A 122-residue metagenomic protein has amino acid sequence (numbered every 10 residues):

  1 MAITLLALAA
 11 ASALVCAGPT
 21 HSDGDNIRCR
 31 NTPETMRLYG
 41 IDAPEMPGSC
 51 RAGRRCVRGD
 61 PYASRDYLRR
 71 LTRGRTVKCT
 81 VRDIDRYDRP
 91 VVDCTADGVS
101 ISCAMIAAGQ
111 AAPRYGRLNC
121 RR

Functional and structural regions predicted by a protein language model:
L5-R122: Small beta-barrel nucleic-acid-binding modules, primarily SNase/OB-fold domains and secondarily Tudor-like barrels
